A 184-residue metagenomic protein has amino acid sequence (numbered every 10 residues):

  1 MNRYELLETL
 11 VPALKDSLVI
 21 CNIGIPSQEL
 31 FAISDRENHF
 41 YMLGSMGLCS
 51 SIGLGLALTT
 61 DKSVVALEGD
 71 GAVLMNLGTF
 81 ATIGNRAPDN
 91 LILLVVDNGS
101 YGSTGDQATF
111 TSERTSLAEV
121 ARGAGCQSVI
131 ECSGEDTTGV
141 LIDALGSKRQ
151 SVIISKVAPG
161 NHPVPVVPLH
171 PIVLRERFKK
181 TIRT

Functional and structural regions predicted by a protein language model:
M1-D16: Active-site pocket-lining segments that scaffold enzyme catalytic pockets across diverse folds
Y4-E8, E29-L174: Thiamine diphosphate
S17-D35: Acidic-glycine-rich active-site phosphate/pyrophosphate-binding loop
E176-T184: Short, flexible loop segments at boundaries between secondary-structure elements
